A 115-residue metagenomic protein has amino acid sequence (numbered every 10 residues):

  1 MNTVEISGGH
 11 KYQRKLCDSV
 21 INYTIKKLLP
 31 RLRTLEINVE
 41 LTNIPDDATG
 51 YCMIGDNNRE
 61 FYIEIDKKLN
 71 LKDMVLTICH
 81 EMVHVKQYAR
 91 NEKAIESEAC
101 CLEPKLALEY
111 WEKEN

Functional and structural regions predicted by a protein language model:
M1-Y12, I37-D47: Hydrophobic or amphipathic, alpha-helical segments that drive membrane association/targeting
V4-I6, R59-I65: Short, aliphatic-rich beta-strand segments
Y12-L35: Zn2+-dependent metallopeptidase catalytic core
K15, K72-D73, K93: Soluble non-cytosolic domains of exported or imported proteins
E40-Y62, L71: Catalytic zinc-binding patch centered on the HExxH motif and its immediate surroundings that defines zinc-dependent
K72, L76, C100: Membrane-embedded glycan transfer/ligation machinery that uses polyprenyl lipid-linked sugar donors/oligosaccharides
L76-Y88: Active-site recognition of the HExxH zinc-binding catalytic motif
R90-N115: Post-HExxH zinc-binding segment in Zn-dependent metallohydrolases
